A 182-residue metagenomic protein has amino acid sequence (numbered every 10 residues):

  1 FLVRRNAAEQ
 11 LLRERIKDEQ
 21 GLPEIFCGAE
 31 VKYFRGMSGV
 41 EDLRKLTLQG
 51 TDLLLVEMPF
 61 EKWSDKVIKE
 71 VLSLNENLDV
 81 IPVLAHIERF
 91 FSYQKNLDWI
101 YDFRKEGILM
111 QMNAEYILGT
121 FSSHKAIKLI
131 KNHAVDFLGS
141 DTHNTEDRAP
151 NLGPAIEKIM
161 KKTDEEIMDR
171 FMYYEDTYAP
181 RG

Functional and structural regions predicted by a protein language model:
F1-N6, I130, V135-D136: Divalent-metal (often Zn2+) His-rich catalytic cores of metallo-beta-lactamase-fold enzymes
F1-Q111: Extended substrate/RNA-proximal surfaces in nucleic-acid metabolism proteins
L2, N6, A149-G153, E165: Electropositive phosphate-/nucleotide-binding environments in soluble metabolic enzymes
K32-F34, R89-Y93, I117-T120, H143-R148: Active-site environment of divalent metal-dependent phosphoester hydrolases
M112-E115, S140-T142: Short secondary-structure boundary segments
A134-P150: Short acidic/histidine-rich active-site segments
L152-G182: Mid-to-C-terminal alpha-helical segments outside catalytic/metal-binding sites
